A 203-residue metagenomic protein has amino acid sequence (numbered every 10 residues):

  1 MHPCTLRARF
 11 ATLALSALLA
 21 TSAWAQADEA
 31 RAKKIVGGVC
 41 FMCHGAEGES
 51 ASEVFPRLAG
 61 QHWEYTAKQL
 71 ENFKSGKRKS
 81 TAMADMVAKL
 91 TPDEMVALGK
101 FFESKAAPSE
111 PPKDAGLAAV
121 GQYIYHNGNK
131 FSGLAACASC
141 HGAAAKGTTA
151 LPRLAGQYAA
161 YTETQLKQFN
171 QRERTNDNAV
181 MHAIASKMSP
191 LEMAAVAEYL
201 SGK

Functional and structural regions predicted by a protein language model:
H2-L13: Bacterial N-terminal signal peptides that target proteins for export
A11-T21: Bacterial N-terminal signal peptides
T21-V36, E49-V54, S104-F131: Electrostatic cytochrome c docking/interface patches
D28, K33-V39, A46-G48, H62 (+6 more regions): His/Met- and acidic-residue-enriched segments that coordinate or traffic transition-metal cofactors and support
K33, G48-S75, A84-L90, A138 (+3 more regions): Gly/Gly-Pro-rich "capping" loops immediately C-terminal to redox-active cysteine motifs in periplasmic/lumenal
C40-A46, L98, L134-A143, V196: The canonical Cys-X-X-Cys-His
T81-M86, P111-L117, A135-A136, A179-A183: Short, tandemly repeated low-complexity microdomains enriched for cysteine and small residues
A88-E110, V120, A160, I184-K203: C-terminal capping alpha-helices of c-type cytochrome domains
